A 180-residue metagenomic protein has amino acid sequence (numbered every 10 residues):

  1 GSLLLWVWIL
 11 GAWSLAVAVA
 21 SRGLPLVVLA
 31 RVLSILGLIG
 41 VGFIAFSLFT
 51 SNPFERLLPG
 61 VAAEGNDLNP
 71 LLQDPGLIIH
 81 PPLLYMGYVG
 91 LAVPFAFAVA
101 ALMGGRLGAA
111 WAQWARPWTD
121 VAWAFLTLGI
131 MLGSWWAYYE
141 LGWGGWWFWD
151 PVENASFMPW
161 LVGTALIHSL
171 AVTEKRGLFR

Functional and structural regions predicted by a protein language model:
G1-R180: Polytopic transmembrane helical bundles with strong interfacial aromatic enrichment
